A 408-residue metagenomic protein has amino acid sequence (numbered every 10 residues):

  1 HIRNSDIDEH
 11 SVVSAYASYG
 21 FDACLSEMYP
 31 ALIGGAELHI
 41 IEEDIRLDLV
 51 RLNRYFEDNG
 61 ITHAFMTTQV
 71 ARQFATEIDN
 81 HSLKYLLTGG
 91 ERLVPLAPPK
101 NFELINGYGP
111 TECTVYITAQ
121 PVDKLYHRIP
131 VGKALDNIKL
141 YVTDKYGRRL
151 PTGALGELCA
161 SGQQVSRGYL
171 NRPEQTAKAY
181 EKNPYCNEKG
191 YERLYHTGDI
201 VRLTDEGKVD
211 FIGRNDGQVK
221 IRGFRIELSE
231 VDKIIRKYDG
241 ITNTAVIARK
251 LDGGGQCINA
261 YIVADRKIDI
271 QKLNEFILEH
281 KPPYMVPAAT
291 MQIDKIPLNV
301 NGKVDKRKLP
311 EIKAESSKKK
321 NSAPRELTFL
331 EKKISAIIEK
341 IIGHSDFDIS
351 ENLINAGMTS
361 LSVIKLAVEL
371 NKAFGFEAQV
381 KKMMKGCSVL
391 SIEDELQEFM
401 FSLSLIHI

Functional and structural regions predicted by a protein language model:
H1-T152, E157-S166, Y191-Y195, Q218-V219 (+3 more regions): Motif- and composition-driven signal specific to adenylation
I2-D8, S229-Y238, T242, S335-E339 (+2 more regions): ANL superfamily AMP-binding
P30-L32, T290, L370: Short hydrophobic alpha-helical segments of the AMP-binding
T76, N171-R172, G343-S345: PAS/PAS-like sensory domain cap-loop motif
I105-N106, P121-R325, E331, S335: AMP-dependent adenylate-forming
P297-L405: Phosphopantetheine-dependent thiolation modules in NRPS/PKS and related acyl-activating systems
